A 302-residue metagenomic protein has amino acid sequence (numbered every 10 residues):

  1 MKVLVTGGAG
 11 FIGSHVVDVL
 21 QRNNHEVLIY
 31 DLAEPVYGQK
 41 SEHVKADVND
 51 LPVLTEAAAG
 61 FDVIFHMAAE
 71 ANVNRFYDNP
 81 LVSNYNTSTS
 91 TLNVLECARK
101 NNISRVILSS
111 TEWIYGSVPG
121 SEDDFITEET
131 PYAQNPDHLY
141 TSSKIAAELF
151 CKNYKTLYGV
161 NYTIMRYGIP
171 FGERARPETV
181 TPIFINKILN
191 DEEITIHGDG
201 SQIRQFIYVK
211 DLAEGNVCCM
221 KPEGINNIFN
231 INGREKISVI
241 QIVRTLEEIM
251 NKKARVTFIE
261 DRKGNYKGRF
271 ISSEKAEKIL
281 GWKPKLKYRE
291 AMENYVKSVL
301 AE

Functional and structural regions predicted by a protein language model:
V3-N23: N-terminal Rossmann NAD(P)H-binding glycine-rich loop of SDR-like oxidoreductase domains
K40-D50: Rossmann-fold cofactor-recognition segment
V48-N86: NAD(P)H-binding glycine-rich loop region in Rossmannoid oxidoreductase-like domains and their noncatalytic homologs
D78-L81, Y85-N93, K100, R105 (+2 more regions): Catalytic helix-loop patch of NAD(P)-dependent Rossmann-fold dehydrogenases
P119, I145, T163, P170-I183 (+7 more regions): Glycine/proline-rich active-site loop of Rossmann-fold NAD(P)-dependent oxidoreductases
V209, I228, I240, R262-K283 (+2 more regions): Conserved C-terminal active-site "lid" loop/helix of NAD(P)H-dependent oxidoreductases that clamps the redox cofactor
Y288-E302: Amphipathic terminal alpha-helices
